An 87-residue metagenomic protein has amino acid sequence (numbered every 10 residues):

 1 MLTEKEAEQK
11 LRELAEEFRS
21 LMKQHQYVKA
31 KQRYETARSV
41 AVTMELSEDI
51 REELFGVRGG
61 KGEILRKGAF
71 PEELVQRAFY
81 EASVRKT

Functional and structural regions predicted by a protein language model:
M1-K10: TPR-adjacent "capping" and linker segments in tetratricopeptide-repeat scaffold/adaptor proteins
R33-V57: Short, charge-rich amphipathic alpha-helical segments embedded in non-transmembrane helical bundles/solenoids
L46, G56-F79: Alpha-helical linker/edge segments of TPR/alpha-solenoid repeat scaffolds and analogous pre-/post-domain helices
R85-T87: Short acidic DE-rich linear segments
